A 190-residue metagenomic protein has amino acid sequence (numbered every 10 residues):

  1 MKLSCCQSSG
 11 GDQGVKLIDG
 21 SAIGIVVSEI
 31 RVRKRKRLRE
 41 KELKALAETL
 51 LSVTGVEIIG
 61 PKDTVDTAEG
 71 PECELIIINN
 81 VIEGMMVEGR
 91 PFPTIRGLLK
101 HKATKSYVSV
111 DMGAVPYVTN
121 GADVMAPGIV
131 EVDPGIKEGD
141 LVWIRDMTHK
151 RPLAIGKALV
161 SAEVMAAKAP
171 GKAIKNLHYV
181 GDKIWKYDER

Functional and structural regions predicted by a protein language model:
C5-C6: Cysteine-centered motifs
G20-C73, I77-E131, G135-E138, I144-R190: Beta-strand/loop-dominated core regions that host nucleotide or nucleotide-derived cofactor-binding catalytic loops
